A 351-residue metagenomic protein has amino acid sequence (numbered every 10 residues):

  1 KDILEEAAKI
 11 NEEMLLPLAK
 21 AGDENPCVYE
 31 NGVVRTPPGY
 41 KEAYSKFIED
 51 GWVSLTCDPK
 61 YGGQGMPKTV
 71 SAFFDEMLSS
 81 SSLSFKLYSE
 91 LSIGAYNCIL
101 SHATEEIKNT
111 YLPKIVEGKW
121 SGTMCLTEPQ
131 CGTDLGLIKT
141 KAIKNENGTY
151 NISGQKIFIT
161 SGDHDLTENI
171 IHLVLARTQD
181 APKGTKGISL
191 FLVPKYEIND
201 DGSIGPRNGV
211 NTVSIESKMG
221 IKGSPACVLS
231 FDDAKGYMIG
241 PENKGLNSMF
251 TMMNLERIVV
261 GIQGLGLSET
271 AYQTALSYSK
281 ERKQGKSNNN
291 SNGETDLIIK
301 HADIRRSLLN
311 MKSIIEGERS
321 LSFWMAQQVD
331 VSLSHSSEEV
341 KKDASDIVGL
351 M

Functional and structural regions predicted by a protein language model:
K1-L87, E106, T110, D330 (+1 more regions): Amphipathic, small/basic residue-rich leader segments at the start of a protein or domain
C27, Y88-S92, A103-T140, K144 (+2 more regions): Internal maturation/activation junctions in enzymes
S54, D58-P59, S81-Y96, G118-E128 (+3 more regions): Core alpha/beta catalytic barrel or barrel-like domain that forms the active/cofactor pocket in diverse metabolic
Q130-T133, D163-D165, P182, K218-S224: Short Gly/Pro-enriched turn/cap motifs at secondary-structure boundaries
T149, S153-R207: A short core secondary-structure module
F158-T160, E197-V213, K218, P225-E256 (+1 more regions): A glycine-rich, basic-preceded beta-loop-alpha segment at the flavin cofactor/substrate interface of flavin-utilizing
R257-S334: Extended amphipathic alpha-helical segments enriched in small hydrophobics
A344-M351: Charged, glycine-rich active-site and insertion segments that engage polyanionic ligands
